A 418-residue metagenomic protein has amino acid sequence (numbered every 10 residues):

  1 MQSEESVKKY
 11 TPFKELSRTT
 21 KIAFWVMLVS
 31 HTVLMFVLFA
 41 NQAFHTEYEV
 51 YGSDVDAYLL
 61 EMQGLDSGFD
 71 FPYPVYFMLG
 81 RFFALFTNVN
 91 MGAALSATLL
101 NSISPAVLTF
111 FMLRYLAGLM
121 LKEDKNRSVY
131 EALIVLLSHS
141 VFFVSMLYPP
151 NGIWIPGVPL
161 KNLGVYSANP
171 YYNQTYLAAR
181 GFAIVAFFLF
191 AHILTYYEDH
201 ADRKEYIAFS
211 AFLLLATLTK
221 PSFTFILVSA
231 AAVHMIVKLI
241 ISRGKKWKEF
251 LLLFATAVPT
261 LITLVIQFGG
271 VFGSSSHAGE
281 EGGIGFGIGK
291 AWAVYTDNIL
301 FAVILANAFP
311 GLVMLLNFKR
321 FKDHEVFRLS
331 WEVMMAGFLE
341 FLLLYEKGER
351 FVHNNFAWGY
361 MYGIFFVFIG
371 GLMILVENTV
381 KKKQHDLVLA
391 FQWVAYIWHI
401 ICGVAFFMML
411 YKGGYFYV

Functional and structural regions predicted by a protein language model:
M1-A40, K122-L133: Start-transfer (signal-anchor) and selected internal transmembrane alpha helices of multi-pass inner/ER membrane
W25, S96-K125, S140-V141, V185: Transmembrane-helix motifs of polytopic, lipid-linked glycan transferases
A57-S96: Short hydrophobic/aromatic helix or loop-helix immediately within or flanking a transmembrane segment in polytopic
L113-K161, H200: Transmembrane-helix signature of polytopic, membrane-embedded enzymes that assemble or transfer cell-envelope glycans
A178, A183-K204: Membrane-interface transmembrane helices that cradle and orient dolichyl/undecaprenyl
E205-P221, L227, A232: Membrane-interface alpha helices of multi-pass inner-membrane proteins
L227-A257: Perimembrane helix-loop-helix junctions
T260, L264, F272-V418: Transmembrane helical bundles and short interhelical boundary loops of multi-pass, membrane-embedded
